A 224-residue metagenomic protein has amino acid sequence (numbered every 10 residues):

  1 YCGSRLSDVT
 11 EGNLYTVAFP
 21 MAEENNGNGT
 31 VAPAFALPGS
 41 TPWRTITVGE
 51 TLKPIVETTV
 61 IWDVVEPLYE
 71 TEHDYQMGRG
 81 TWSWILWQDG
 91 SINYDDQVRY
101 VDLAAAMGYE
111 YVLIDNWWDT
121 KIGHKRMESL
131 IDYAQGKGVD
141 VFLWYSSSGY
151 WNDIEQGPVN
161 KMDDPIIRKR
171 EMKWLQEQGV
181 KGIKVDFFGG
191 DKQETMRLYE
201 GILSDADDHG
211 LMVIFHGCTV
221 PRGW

Functional and structural regions predicted by a protein language model:
Y1, W43-V48, G78-S83, Q97-L103 (+6 more regions): Long, contiguous hydrophobic alpha-helical segments, chiefly transmembrane helices and signal peptides
Y1, Y15, Y69, Y75 (+9 more regions): Sequence-level detector for tyrosine residue identity
Y1-I61: N-terminal accessory beta-strand-rich subdomains and adjacent acidic, glycine-rich linkers that precede catalytic cores
P20, E24, R79, Y109 (+3 more regions): Amphipathic, alpha-helical segments enriched in basic
N28-A32, E66, Q97, R168: Sparse, context-dependent recognition of short Cys/His-centered cofactor- or disulfide-binding micro-motifs
L37-Y111: An acidic-aromatic substrate-binding cleft motif
N116-W224: Aromatic- and carboxylate-enriched substrate-binding clefts and catalytic-loop regions of carbohydrate-active enzymes
